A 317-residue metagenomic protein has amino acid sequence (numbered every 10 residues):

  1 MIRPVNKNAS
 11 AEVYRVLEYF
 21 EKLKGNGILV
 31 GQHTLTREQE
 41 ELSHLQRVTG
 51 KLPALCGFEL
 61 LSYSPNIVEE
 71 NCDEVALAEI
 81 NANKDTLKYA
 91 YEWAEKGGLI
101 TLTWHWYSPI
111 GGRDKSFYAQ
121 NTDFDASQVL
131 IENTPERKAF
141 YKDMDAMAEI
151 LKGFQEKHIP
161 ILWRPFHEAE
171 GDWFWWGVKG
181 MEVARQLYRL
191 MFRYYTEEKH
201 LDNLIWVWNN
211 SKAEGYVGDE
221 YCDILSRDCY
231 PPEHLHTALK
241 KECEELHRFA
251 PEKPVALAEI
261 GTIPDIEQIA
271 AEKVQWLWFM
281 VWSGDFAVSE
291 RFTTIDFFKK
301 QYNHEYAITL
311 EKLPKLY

Functional and structural regions predicted by a protein language model:
M1-L55, L61, N66-E79, Q268 (+2 more regions): N-terminal module-boundary/linker segments of secreted carbohydrate-active enzymes
R15-V16, E38-L45, D85-L87, A146-I150 (+3 more regions): Alpha-helical scaffolding within the catalytic cores of extracellular/periplasmic polymer-degrading hydrolases
F20-L23, S43-K51, L87-G97, Y118-N121 (+3 more regions): Acidic (Asp/Glu)-rich catalytic clusters
G25-I28, K51-A54, K96-I100, E156-L162 (+4 more regions): Loop/turn elements at helix/coil->beta-strand transitions in domains of secreted/extracellular proteins
I28-H33, K253-Y317: Substrate-binding cleft of secreted/luminal carbohydrate-active enzymes
V30-H33, R164-F166, E170, Y188-E214 (+1 more regions): Aromatic-lined carbohydrate-recognition surfaces of secreted/lumenal glycan-active proteins
C56-L60, K212-H234, M280-W282: Aromatic- and acid-rich polysaccharide-binding/catalytic face of secreted or lumenal carbohydrate-active enzymes
N66-L190, L201: Substrate-binding cleft of extracellular glycoside hydrolase catalytic domains
